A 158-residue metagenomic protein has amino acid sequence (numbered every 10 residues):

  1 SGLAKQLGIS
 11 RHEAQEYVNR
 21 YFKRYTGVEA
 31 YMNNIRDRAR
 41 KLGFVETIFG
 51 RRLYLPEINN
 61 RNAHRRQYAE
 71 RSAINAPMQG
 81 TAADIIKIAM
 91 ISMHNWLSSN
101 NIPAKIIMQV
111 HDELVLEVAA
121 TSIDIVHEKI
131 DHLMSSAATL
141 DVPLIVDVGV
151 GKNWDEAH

Functional and structural regions predicted by a protein language model:
S1-H158: Conserved catalytic core of nucleotide polymerization and phosphodiester-bond processing enzymes
